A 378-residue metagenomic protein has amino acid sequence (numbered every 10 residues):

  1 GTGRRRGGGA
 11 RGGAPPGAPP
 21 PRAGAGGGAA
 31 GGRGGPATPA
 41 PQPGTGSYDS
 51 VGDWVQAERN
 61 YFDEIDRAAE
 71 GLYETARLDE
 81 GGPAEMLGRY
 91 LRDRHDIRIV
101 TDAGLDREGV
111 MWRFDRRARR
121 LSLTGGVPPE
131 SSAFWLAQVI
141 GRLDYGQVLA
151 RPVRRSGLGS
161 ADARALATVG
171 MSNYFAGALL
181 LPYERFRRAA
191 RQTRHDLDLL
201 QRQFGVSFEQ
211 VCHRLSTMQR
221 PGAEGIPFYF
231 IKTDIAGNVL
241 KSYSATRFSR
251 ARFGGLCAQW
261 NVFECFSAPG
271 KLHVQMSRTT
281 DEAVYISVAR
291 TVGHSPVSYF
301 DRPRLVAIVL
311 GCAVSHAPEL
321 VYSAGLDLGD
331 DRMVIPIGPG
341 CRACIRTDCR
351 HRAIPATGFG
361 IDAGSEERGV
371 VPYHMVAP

Functional and structural regions predicted by a protein language model:
G1-G9, P16, P20-P378: Short juxta-domain linker segments that transition from a proline/glycine-rich, charged coil into a short amphipathic
